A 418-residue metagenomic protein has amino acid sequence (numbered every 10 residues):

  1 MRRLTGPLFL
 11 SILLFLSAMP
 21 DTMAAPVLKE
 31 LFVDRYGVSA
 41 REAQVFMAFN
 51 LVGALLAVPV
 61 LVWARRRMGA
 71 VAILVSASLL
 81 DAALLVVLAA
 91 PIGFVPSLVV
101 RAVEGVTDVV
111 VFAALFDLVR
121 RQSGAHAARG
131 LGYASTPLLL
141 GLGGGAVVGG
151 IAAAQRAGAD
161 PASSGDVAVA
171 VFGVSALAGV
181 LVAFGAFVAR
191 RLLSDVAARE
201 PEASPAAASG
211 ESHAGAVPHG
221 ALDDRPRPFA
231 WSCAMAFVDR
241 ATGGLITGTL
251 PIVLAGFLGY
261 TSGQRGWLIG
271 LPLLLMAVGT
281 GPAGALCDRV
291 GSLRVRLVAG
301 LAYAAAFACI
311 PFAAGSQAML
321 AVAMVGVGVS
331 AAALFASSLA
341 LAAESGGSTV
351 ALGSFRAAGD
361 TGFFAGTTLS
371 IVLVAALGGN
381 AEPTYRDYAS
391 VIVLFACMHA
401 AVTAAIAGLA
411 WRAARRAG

Functional and structural regions predicted by a protein language model:
V27-R41, G248-Q264: Short amphipathic helix-loop junctions that connect adjacent transmembrane helices in Major Facilitator Superfamily/SLC
N50-V52, L139-L140, L273-L274, D360-T361 (+1 more regions): Short hydrophobic/small-residue motifs within alpha-helical transmembrane segments of multi-pass transporter-like
A57-G69, G279-G291, V374: Helix-to-loop junctions at the C-terminal end of transmembrane segments in multipass secondary transporters
R66-S78, R289-G300: Cytoplasmic membrane-interface "Motif A"-like loop-to-helix N-cap segments of 12-TM Major Facilitator Superfamily
L79-I92, A302-G315: C-terminal ends and interior cores of transmembrane alpha-helices in multi-pass membrane transporters/permeases
V110-S123, A333-G346: Intracellular juxtamembrane helix-capping segments at the cytosolic ends of symmetry-related transmembrane helices
A154-A176, V374-H399: A membrane-interface helix-boundary motif in multi-pass transporters
T349-G378: A late C-terminal transmembrane helix in Major Facilitator Superfamily
